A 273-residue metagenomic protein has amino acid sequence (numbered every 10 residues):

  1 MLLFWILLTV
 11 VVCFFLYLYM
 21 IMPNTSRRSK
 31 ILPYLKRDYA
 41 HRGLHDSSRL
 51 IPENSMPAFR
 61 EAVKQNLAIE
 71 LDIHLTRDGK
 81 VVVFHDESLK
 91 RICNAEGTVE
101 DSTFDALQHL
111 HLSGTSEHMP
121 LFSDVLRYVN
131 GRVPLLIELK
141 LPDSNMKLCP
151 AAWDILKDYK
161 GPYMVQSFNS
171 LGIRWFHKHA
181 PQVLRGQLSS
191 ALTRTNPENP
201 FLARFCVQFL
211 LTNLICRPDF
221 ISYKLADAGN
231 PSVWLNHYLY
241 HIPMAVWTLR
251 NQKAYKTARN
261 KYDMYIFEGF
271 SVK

Functional and structural regions predicted by a protein language model:
M1-K273: Phosphate-group recognition and catalysis centered on beta-loop-alpha active-site segments
